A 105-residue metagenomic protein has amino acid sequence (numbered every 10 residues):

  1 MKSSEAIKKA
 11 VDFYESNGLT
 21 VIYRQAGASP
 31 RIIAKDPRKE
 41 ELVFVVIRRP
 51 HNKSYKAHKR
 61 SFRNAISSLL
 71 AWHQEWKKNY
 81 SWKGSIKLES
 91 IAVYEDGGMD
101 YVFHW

Functional and structural regions predicted by a protein language model:
M1-K9: Solvent-exposed, charged helical/coil patches that constitute nucleic-acid or partner-interaction surfaces
S4, F13, T20-R24, K35-L42 (+1 more regions): Catalytic cores of nucleic-acid endonucleases
A26-P30: Short acidic/glycine-enriched loop/turn segments that link adjacent beta-strands
